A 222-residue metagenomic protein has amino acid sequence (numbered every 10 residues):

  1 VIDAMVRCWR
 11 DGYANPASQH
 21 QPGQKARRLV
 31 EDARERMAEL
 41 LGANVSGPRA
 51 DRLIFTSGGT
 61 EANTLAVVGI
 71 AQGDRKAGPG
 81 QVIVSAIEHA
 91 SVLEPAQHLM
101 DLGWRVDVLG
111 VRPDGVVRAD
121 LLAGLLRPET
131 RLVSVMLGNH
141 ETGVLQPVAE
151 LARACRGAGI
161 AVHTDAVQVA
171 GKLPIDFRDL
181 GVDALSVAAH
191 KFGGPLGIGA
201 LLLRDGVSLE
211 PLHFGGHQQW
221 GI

Functional and structural regions predicted by a protein language model:
V1-I222: Pyridoxal 5′-phosphate
